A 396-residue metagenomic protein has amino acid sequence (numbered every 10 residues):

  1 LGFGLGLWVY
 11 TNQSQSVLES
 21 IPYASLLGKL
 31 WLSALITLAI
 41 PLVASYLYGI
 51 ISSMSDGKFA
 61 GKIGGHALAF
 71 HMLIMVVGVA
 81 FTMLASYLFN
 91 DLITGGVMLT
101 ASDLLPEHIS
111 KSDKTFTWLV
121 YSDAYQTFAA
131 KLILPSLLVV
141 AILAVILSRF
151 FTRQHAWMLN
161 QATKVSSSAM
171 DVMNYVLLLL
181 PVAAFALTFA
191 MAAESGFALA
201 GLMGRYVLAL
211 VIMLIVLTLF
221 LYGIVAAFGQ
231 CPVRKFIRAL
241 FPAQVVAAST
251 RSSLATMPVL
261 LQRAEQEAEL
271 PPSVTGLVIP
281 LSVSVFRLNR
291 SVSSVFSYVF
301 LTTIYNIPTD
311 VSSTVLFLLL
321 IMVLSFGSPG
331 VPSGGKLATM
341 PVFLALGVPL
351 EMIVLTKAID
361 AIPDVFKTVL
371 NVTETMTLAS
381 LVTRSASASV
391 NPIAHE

Functional and structural regions predicted by a protein language model:
F3-L7, T11, S20, L32-L35 (+2 more regions): Signature of multi-pass transmembrane helix bundles
P22-S33, K62, Q126, N160-N174 (+4 more regions): Short amphipathic alpha-helical coupling elements at transmembrane boundaries
A34, M72-V76, A80, V211 (+7 more regions): Hydrophobic transmembrane alpha-helical segments of multi-pass transport and channel proteins
A39-V43, L180-A183, S252-L260, V274 (+3 more regions): Transmembrane helix boundary and interhelical junction motifs in multipass membrane proteins
S52-F59, T94, F150-A156, K164 (+7 more regions): Juxtamembrane helix-boundary/capping and inter-helix hinge elements in multi-pass membrane proteins
H66-V76, G204-L221, A239-A247, V315-S328 (+2 more regions): Small-residue-enriched core segments of transmembrane alpha-helices in multipass membrane transport and channel
V246-S325, S389-E396: Helix-loop-helix junctions within the multi-pass membrane cores of secondary transporters/permeases
V295-E396: Transmembrane alpha-helical segments and their short flanking loops that form helix-hairpins/helix-helix interfaces
